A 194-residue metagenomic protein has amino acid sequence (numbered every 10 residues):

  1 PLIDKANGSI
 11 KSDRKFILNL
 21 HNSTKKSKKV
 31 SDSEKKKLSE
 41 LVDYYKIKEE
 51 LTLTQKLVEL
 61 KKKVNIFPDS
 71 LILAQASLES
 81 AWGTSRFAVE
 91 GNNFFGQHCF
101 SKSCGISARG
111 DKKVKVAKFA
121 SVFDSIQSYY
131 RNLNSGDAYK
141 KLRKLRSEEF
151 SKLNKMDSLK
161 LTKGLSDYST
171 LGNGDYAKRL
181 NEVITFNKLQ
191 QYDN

Functional and structural regions predicted by a protein language model:
P1-A74, L78-N194: Catalytic cores of secreted/periplasmic lytic hydrolases that degrade extracellular macromolecules
